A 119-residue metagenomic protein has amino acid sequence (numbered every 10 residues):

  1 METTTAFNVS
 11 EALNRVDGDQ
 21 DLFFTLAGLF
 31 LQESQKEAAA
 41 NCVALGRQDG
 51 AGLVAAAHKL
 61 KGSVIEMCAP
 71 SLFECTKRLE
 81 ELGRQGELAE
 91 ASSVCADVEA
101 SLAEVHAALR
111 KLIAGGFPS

Functional and structural regions predicted by a protein language model:
M1-S119: Two-component system phosphorelay core
